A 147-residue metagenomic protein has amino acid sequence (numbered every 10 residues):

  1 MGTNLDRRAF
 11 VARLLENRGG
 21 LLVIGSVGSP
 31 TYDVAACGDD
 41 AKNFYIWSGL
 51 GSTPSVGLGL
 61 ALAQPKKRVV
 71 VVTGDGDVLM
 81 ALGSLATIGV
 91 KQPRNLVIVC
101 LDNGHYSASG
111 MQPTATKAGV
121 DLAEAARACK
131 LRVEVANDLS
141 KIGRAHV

Functional and structural regions predicted by a protein language model:
N4, R8-R13, A36-R144: Thiamine diphosphate
L21-D40: Acidic-glycine-rich active-site phosphate/pyrophosphate-binding loop
